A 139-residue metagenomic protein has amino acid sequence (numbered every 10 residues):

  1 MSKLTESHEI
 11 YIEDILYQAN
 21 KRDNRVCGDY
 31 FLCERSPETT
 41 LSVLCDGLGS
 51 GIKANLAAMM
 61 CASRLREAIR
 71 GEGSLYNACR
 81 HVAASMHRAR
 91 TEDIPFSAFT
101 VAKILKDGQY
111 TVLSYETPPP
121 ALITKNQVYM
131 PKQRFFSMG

Functional and structural regions predicted by a protein language model:
M1-S63, P118-G139: N-terminal entry segment of metal-dependent catalytic domains or homologous docking segments
S2-T5, C27, A57-N126, F135-S137: Catalytic core of PPM/PP2C metal-dependent serine/threonine phosphatase domains
